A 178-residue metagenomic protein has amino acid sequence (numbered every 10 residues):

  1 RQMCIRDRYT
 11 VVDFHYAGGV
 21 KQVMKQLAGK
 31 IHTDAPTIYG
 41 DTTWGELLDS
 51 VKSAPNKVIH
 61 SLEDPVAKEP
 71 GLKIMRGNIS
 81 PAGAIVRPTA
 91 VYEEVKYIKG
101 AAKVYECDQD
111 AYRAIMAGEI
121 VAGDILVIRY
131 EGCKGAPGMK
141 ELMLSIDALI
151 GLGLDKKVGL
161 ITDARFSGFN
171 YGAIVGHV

Functional and structural regions predicted by a protein language model:
Q2, R6-V178: Catalytic or ion-coupling anion/metal-binding cores of large enzyme and transporter domains
